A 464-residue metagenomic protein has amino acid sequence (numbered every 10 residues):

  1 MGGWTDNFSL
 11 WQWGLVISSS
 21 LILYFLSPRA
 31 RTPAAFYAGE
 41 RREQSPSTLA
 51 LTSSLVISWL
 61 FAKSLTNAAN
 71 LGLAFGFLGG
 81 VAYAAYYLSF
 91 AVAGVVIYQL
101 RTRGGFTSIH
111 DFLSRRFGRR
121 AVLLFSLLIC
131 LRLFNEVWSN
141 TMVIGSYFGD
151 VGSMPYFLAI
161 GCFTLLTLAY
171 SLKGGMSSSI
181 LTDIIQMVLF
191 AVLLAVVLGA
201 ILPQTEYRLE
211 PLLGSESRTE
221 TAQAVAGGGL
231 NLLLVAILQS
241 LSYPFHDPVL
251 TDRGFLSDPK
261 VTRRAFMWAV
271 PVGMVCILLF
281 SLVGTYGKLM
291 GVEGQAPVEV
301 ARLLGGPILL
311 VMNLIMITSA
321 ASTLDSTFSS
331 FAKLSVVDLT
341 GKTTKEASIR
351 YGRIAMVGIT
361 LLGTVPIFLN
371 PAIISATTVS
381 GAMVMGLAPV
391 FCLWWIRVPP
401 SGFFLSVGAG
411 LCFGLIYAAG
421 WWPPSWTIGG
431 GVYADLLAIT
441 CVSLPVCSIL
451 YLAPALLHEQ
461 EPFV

Functional and structural regions predicted by a protein language model:
G2-L26, S401-V464: A generic transmembrane alpha-helix motif of multi-pass inner-membrane proteins
G2-L65, S171-S177, M187, L193 (+2 more regions): Membrane-interface "cap" regions at the ends of multi-pass membrane proteins
G14, L127-W138, L189-A200, N231-P244 (+4 more regions): Selective recognition of specific alpha-helical transmembrane segments in multi-pass small-molecule
I22-R31, L133-V137, T141, D150-C162 (+7 more regions): Hydrophobic alpha-helical segments and their helix-loop junctions in multi-pass secondary transporters
A38-G105, L238, L250-G291, E299-S319: Membrane-interface helix-loop-helix modules in multi-pass membrane proteins
G80-S171, A236-S240, M316-S326, E346-I349: Helix-loop-helix module between adjacent transmembrane segments
F106-S114, G174-I184, Y243-V275, V292-E299 (+2 more regions): Hydrophobic, small-residue-rich membrane helices and short re-entrant helix-turn-helix hairpins that build
R116-L123, F134, K333-S375: Loop-to-transmembrane helix boundary motifs in multi-pass membrane proteins
